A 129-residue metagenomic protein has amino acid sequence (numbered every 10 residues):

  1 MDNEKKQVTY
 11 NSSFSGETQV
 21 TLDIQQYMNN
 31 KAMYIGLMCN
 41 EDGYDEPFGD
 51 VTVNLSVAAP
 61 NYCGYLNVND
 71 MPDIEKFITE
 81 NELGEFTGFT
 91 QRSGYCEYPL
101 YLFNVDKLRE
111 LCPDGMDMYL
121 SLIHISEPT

Functional and structural regions predicted by a protein language model:
M1-N11: Solvent-exposed, flexible loop/coil segments flanking beta-strands in beta-rich domains
V8, E17-V20, F86-F89, P128: Intrinsically disordered/low-complexity terminal segments and short unstructured peptides
T9-V57: Charged, low-complexity intrinsically disordered segments and flexible loops
Y10, L108, S121-I123: Extended hydrophobic/Leu-rich segments
M38-E82: Acidic, aromatic-enriched beta-alpha/helix-loop junctions
V68-Y119: Short, compact, well-ordered microdomains
I123-T129: Conserved small/polar residues in nucleotide/adenosyl-binding loops
